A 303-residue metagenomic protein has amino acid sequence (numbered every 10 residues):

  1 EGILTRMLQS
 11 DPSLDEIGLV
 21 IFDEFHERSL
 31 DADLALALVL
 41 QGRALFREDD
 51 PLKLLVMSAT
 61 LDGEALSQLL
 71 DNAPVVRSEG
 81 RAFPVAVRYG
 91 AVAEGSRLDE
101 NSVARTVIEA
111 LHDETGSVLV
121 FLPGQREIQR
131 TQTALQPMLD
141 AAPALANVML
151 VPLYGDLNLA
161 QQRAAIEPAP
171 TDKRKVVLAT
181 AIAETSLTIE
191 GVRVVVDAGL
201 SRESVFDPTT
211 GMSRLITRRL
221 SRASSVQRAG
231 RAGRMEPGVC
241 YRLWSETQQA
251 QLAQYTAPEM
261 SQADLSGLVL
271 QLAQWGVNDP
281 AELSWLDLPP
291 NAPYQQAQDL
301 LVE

Functional and structural regions predicted by a protein language model:
E1-E303: P-loop NTPase motor module signature
